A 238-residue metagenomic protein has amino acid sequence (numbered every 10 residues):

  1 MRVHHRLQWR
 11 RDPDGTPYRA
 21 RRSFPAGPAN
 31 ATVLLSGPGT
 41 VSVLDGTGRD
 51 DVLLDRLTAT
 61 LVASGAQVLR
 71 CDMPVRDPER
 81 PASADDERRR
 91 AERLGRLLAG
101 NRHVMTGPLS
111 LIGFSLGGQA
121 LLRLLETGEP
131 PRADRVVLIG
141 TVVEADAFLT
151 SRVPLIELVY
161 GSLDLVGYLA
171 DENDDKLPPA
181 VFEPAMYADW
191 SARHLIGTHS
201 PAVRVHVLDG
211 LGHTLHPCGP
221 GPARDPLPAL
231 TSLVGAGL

Functional and structural regions predicted by a protein language model:
M1-A31: N-terminal cap/lid segment of alpha/beta-hydrolase-fold proteins
A26-D72: Short, surface-exposed "cap/lid" segments of acyl-processing enzymes
L53, P81-V104: Alpha/beta-hydrolase active-site loop
A66, C71-R76, T141, G210: Active-site loop/turn elements of alpha/beta-hydrolase fold enzymes, especially the short glycine-/histidine-rich
L94-V153: Primarily recognizes the serine-hydrolase "nucleophile elbow" in alpha/beta-hydrolase and SGNH/GDSL folds
F148, L165-S191: Conserved alpha/beta-hydrolase "acid-adjacent" motif
L158-Y160: Short beta-strand/loop motif that positions the catalytic acidic residue of the alpha/beta-hydrolase fold
R193-L238: C-terminal catalytic histidine-bearing segment of alpha/beta-hydrolase fold enzymes
